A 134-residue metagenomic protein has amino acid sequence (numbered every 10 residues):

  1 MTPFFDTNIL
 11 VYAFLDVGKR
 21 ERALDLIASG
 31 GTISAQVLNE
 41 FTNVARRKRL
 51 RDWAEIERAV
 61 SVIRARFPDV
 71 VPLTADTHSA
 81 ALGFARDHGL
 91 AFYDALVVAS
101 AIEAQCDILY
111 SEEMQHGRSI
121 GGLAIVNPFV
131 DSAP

Functional and structural regions predicted by a protein language model:
M1-S34, K48-R58: Short, well-structured N-terminal submotif of metal-dependent ribonuclease cores
K19-A23, L96, V126: Membrane-topology and secretion signals of cell-surface/extracellular proteins
E40, T77, V130-P134: A short acidic, often aromatic-flanked loop/helix-cap motif at beta-alpha or helix-coil junctions that lines enzyme
E40-P68: Active-site-proximal, substrate-binding regions of enzyme catalytic domains and RNA-binding/basic surfaces
D69-E112: Active-site neighborhoods of divalent-metal-dependent phosphate/nucleic-acid chemistry enzymes
V98-P134: Acidic, PIN/NYN-like endoribonuclease modules and their adjacent C-terminal/linker elements
